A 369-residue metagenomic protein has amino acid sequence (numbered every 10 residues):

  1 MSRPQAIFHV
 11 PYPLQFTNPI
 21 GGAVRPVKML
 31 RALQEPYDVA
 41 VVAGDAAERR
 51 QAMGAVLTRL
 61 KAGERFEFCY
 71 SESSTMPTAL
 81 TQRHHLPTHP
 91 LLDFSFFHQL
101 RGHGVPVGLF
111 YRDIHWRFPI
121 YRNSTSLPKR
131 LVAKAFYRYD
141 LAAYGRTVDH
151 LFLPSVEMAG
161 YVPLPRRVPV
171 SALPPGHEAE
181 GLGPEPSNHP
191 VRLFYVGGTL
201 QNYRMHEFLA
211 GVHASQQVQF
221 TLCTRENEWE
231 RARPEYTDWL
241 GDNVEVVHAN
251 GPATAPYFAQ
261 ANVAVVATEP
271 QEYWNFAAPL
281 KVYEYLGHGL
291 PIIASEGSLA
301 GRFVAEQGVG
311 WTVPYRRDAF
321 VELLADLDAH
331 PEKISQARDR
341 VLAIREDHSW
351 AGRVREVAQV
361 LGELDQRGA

Functional and structural regions predicted by a protein language model:
M1-E48, A52-G54, E64, G102-G104 (+1 more regions): N-terminal subdomain of nucleotide-sugar transferases
I20-G21, Y315-R317, A329-E363: A charged, aromatic-enriched C-terminal amphipathic alpha-helix characteristic of glycosyltransferases across folds
L91-G102, R117, R130-H150: Membrane-proximal helix-turn-helix segments that form the acceptor-binding/catalytic region of lipid-linked
D140-A142, R146-P184, V196: Donor nucleotide-sugar binding/catalytic pocket of nucleotide-sugar-dependent glycosyltransferases
G183-S215, F220-T224: Conserved donor-binding/catalytic core segment of Leloir-type glycosyltransferases
Y203, P252-Y257, N262-E284, A294-R302: Nucleotide-sugar-dependent
T224-E226, E230-Q260: Nucleotide-activated donor-binding/catalytic signature segment of Leloir-type glycosyltransferases, i.e., the conserved
G301-D326: Change "using UDP/GDP/dTDP sugars" to "using nucleotide sugars
